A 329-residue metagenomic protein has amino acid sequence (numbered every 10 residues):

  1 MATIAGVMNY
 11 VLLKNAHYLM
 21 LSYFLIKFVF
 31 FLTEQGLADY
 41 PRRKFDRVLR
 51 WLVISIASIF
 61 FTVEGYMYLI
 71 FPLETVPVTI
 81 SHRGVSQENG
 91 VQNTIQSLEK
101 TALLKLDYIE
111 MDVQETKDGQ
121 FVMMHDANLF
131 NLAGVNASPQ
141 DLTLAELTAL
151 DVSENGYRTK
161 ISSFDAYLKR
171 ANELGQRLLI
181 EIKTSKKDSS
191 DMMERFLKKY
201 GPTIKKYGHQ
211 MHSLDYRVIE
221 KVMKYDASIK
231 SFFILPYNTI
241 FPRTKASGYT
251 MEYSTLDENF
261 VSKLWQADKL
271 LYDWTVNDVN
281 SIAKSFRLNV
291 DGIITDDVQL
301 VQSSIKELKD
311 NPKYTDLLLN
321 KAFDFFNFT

Functional and structural regions predicted by a protein language model:
M1-A2: Interfacial aromatic "cap" segments that immediately flank transmembrane helices in multipass membrane proteins
Y10-L21, L25, V29-T329: Phosphate-group recognition and catalysis centered on beta-loop-alpha active-site segments
